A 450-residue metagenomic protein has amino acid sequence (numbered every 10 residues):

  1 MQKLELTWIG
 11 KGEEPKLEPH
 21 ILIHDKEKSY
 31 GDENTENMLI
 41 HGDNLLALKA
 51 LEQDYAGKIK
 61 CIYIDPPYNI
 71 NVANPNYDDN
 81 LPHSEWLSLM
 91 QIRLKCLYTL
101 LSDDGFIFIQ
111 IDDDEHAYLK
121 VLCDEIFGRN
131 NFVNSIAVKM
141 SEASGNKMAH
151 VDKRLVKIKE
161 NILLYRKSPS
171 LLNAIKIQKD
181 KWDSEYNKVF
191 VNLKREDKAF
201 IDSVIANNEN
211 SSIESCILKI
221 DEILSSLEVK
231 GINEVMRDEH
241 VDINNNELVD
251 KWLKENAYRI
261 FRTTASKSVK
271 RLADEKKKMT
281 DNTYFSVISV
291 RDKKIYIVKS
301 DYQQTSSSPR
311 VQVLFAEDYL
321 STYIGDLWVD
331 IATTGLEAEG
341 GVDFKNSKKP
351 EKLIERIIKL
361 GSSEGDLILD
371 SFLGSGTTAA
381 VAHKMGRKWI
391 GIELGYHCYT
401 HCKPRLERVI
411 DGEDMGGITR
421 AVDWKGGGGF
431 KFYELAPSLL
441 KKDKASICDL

Functional and structural regions predicted by a protein language model:
M1-Y63, I70-I92, C96, K251-I297: DnaQ-like (DEDDh/DEDDy) 3′-5′ exonuclease domain used for proofreading and 3′-end trimming on nucleic acids
K3-P15, H83-L87, H116, P350-G417: Conserved S-adenosyl-L-methionine
K28-Y30, G42-L45, K49-F106, D114 (+7 more regions): SAM-dependent methyltransferase catalytic-core segment centered on the flexible catalytic loop and adjoining short
G31-L46, A50, G335-L367: Glycine-rich adenosyl-nucleotide cofactor-binding module
A117-A137: Conserved Class I S-adenosyl-L-methionine
V133-Y165, W424, L435-P437: Class I S-adenosyl-L-methionine
L155, N161, S168-G340, E351: Active-site-adjacent helix-turn-beta-strand microarchitecture at beta-sheet edges that either contains or buttresses
I390-L450: PRPP-dependent phosphoribosyltransferase catalytic core
